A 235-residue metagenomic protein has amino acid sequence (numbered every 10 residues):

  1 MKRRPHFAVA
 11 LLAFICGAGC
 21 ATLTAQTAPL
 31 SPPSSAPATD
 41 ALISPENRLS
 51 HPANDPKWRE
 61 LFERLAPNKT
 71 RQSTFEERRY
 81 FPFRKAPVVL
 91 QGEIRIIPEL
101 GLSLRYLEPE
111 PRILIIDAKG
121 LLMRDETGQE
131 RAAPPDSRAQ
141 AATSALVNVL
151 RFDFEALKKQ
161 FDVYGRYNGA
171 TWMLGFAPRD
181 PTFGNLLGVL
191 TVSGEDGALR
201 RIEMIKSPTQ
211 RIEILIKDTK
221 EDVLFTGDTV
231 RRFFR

Functional and structural regions predicted by a protein language model:
M1-R4: N-terminal secretory signal peptides that target proteins for export/translocation
V9-G19: Bacterial N-terminal signal peptides
T24-F75, Y80-P87, T229-R235: N-terminal leader/targeting segments and the immediate start of mature chains
L65, A141-A156: Short, solvent-exposed helix-to-loop capping segments enriched in aromatics
F75, L102-Y106, L121-R124, L174-F176 (+1 more regions): Short hydrophobic/aromatic-rich beta-strand segments that constitute the beta-sheet cores of beta-sandwich/beta-barrel
P82-V89, E93-E108, R112-I116, M123-R124 (+1 more regions): Structural recognition of beta-strand segments within beta-rich domains
M123-N148: Acidic/charged, solvent-exposed loop-and-adjacent secondary-structure segments enriched in E/D, K/R, S/T, and G/P
A132, F154-R235: Gly/Pro-enriched, hydrophobic low-complexity segments that function as extracytoplasmic propeptides/linkers
